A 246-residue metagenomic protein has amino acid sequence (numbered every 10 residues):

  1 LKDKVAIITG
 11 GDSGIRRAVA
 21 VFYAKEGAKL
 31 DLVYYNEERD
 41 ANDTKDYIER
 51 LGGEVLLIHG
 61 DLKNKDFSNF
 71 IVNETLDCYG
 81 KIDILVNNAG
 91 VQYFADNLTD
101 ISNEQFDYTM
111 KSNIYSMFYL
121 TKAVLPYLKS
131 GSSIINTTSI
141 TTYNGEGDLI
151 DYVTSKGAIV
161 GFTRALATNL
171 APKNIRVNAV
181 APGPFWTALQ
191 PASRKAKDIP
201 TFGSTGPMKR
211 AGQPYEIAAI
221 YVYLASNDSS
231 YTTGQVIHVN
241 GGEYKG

Functional and structural regions predicted by a protein language model:
N69, G90-D107, D148-D151, Q190-R194: Conserved mid-core segment of classical short-chain dehydrogenase/reductases
A95, N144, S204, Y221-V222 (+1 more regions): Short C-terminal tail/terminal secondary-structure segment of NAD(P)H-dependent dehydrogenase/reductase domains
T99-F118, I135, I159, M208: Catalytic Tyr-X3-Lys loop
T121, S155, T163: Active-site helix of classical SDR
P126, T168-P172, S230: Alpha-helical segment proximal to the catalytic Tyr-Lys
S139: Residue(s) in the substrate-gating loop at a strand-loop-helix junction that position the organic substrate next
D148, P172, P182-P207: A glycine/serine/threonine-rich, flexible loop-to-helix segment that serves as the NAD(P) cofactor-binding "lid"
G206-I217, D228: A conserved structural motif in NAD(P)-dependent oxidoreductases
